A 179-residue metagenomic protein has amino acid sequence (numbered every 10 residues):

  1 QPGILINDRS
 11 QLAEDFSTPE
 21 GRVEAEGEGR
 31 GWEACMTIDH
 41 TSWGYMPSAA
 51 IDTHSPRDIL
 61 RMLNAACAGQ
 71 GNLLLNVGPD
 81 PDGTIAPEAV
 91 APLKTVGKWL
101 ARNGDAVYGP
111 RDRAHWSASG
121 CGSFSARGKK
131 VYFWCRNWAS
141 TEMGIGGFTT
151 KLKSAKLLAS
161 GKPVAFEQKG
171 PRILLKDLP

Functional and structural regions predicted by a protein language model:
Q1-P179: Mature catalytic domains of secreted/periplasmic carbohydrate-active enzymes
